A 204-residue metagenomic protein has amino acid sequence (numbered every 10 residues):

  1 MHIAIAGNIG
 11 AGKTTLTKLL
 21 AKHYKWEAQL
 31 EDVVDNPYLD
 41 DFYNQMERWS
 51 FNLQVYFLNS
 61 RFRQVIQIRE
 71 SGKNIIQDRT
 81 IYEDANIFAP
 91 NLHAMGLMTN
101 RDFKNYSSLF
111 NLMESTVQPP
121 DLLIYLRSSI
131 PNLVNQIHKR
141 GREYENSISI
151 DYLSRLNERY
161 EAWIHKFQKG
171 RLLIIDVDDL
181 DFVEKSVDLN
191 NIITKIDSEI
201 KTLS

Functional and structural regions predicted by a protein language model:
I5: Hydrophobic anchor at the beta1->P-loop junction of P-loop NTPases
N8: P-loop (Walker A) phosphate-binding loop of NTP-binding proteins
K13: Conserved lysine of the Walker
L16-T17: Post-Walker A alpha-helix
K22-S60: Conserved substrate/cofactor phosphate-moiety recognition/catalytic segment in nucleotide-dependent phosphotransferases
W49, L53-Q118: Glycine-rich phosphate-binding loop used to anchor ATP phosphates in small-molecule kinases, encompassing both
I87-R159: A glycine- and Lys/Arg-enriched "phosphate-lid" helix/loop adjacent to the NTP-binding pocket of small-molecule kinases
V134-S204: NTP-dependent small-molecule kinase module
